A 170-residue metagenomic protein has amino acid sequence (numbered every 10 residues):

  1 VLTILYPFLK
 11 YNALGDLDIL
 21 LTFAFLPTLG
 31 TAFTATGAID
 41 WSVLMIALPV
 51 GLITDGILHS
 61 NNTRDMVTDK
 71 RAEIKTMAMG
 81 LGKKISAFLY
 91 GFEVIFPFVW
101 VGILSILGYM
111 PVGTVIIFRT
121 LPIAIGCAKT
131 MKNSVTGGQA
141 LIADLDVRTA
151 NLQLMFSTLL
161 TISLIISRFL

Functional and structural regions predicted by a protein language model:
V1, M45, F92-I95, N151 (+1 more regions): Hydrophobic residues within alpha-helical transmembrane segments of multi-pass solute transporters/permease subunits
V1-I4, D40-S60: Membrane-embedded alpha-helical segments that form the functional core of polytopic membrane enzymes, especially those
V1-P7, V94-Q139, L170: Transmembrane helix-loop-helix
V1-S42: Intramembrane alpha-helical segments
L17-L21, L44-L48, A87-G91, T114-F118: Hydrophobic alpha-helical transmembrane segments
D18-A32, V50, M79-K83, D144-T158: Small-residue-rich segments of transmembrane alpha-helices in multi-pass membrane proteins, especially helix faces
P27-L48, V99-G113, T161-L170: Helix-coil boundary and interhelical linker segments in multi-pass alpha-helical membrane proteins
G51-I95: Solvent-exposed interhelical
